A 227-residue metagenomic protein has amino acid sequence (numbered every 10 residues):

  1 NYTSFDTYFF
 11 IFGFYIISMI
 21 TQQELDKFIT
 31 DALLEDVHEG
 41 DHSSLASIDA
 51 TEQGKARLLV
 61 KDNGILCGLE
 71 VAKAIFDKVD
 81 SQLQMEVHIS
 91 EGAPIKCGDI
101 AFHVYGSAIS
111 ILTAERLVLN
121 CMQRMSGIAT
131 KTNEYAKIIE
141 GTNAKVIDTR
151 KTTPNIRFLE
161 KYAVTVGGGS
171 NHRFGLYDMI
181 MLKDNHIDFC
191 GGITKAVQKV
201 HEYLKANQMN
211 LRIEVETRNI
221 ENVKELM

Functional and structural regions predicted by a protein language model:
N1-Y2, D6-S18: Short, Lys/Arg-enriched N-terminal segments with co-localized hydrophobic residues within the first ~10-30 amino acids
M19-E225: Acidic/glycine-rich phosphate/pyrophosphate-binding loops and surrounding catalytic core that coordinate Mg2+
